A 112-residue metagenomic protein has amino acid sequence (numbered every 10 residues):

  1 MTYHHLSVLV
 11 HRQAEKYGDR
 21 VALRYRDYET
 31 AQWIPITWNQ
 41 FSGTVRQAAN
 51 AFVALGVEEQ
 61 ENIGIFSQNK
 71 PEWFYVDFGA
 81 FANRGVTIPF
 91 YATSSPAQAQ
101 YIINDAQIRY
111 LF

Functional and structural regions predicted by a protein language model:
M1-T2, I34: Acyl-group handling in specialized metabolite and lipid biosynthesis
T2-R24, G43: A short N-terminal helical cap/helix-turn-helix that marks the beginning of AMP-binding/adenylate-forming
Y17, E59, N104-Q107: Residue-level preference for short coil/turn positions at secondary-structure junctions
L23-F78, S95-Q100: Conserved AMP-binding/adenylate-forming core of the ANL superfamily
D77-N83, D105: Short hydrophobic alpha-helices that are characteristic scaffold elements of the AMP-binding
A92-F112: Conserved ATP-dependent adenylate/AMP-binding module captured primarily in the ANL superfamily
